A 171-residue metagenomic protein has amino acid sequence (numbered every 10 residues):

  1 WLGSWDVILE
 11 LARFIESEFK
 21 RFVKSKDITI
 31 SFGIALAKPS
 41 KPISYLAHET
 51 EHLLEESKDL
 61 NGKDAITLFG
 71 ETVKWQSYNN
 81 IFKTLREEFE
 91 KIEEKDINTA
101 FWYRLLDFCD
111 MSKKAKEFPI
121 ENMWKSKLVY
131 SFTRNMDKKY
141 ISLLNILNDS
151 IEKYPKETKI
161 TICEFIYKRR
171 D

Functional and structural regions predicted by a protein language model:
W1-D171: Charged, helix-rich terminal subdomains or tails
